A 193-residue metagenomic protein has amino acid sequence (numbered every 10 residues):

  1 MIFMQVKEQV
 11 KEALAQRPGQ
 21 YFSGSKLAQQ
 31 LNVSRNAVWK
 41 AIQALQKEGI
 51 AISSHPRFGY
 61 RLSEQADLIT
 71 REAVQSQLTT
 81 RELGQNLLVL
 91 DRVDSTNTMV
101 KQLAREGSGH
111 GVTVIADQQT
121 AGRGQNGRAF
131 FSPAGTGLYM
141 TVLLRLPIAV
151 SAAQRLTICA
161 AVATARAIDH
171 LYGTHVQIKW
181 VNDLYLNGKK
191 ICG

Functional and structural regions predicted by a protein language model:
I2-D169, C192: N-terminal lobe of the biotin/lipoate ligase/transferase fold
R166-G193: Acidic (Asp/Glu) carboxylate-rich active-site/surface patches
